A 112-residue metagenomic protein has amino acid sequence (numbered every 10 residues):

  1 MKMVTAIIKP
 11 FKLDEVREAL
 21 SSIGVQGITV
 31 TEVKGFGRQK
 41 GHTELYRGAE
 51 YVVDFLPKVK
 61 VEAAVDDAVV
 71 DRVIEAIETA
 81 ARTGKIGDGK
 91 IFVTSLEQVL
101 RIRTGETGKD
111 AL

Functional and structural regions predicted by a protein language model:
M1-L112: Positively charged, small/polar-rich N-terminal and surface patches that mediate targeting and assembly and bind
